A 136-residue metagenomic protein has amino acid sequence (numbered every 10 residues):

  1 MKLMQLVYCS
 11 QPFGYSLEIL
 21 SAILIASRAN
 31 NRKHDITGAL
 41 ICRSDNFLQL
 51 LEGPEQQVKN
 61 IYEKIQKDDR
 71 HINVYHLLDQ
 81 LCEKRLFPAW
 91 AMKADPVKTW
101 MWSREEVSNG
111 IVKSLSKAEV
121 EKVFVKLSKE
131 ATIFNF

Functional and structural regions predicted by a protein language model:
M1-F136: Charge-rich, low-complexity N-terminal segments
